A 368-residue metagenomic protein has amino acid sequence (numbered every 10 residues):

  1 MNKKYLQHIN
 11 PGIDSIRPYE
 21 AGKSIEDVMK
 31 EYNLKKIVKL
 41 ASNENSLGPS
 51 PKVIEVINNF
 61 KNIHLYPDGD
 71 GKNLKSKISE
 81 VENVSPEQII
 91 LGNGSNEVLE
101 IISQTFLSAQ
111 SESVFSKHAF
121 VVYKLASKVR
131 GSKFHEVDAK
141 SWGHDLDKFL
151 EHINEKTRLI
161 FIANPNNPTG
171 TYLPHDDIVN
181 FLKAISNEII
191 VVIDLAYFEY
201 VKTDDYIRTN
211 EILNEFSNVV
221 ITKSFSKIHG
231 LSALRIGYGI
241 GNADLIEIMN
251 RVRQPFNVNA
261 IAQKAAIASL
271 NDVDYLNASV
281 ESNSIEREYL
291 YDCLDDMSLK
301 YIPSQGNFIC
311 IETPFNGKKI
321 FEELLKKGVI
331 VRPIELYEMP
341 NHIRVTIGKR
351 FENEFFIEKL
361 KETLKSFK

Functional and structural regions predicted by a protein language model:
M1-L65: N-terminal "arm"/small-domain region of PLP-dependent enzymes with the aminotransferase-like
K36, S85-I89, Q110-E112, K156 (+4 more regions): Short acidic capping loops at alpha-helix termini that bridge into adjacent secondary structure
S50, N218-L294, L299-I302: PLP-dependent aminotransferase class I/II
P67-E112: Phosphate-binding glycine-rich loop
T105-I162: PLP-dependent aminotransferase-like
L146-E155, P168-V191, L195-S226: Active-site pre-lysine segment of PLP-dependent enzymes
S284, L294-K327: Conserved PLP-binding catalytic core of the aspartate aminotransferase-like
E323-K327, R332, L336-K368: PLP-dependent enzyme catalytic core of the Aspartate aminotransferase-like
